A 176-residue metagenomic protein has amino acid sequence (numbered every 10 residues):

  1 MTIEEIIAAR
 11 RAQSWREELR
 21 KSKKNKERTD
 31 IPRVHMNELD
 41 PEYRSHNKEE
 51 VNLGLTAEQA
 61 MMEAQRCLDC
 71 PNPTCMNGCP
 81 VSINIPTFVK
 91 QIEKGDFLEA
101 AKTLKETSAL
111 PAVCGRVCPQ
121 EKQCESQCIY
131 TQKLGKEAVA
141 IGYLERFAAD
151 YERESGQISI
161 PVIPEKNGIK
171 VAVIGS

Functional and structural regions predicted by a protein language model:
M1-K170: Ferredoxin-type iron-sulfur electron-transfer modules and their immediate structural context
I174-S176: Glycine-rich Rossmann-fold phosphate-binding loop(s) that bind the pyrophosphate of adenine dinucleotide cofactors
